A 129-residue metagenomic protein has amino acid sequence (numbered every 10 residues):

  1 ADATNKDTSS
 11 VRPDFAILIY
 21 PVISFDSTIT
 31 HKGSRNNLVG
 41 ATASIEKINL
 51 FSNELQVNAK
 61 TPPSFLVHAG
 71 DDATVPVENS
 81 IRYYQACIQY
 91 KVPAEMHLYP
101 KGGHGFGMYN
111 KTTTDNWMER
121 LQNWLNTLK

Functional and structural regions predicted by a protein language model:
A1-T30, I48-N49: Primarily recognizes the serine-hydrolase "nucleophile elbow" in alpha/beta-hydrolase and SGNH/GDSL folds
R12-F15, T61-S64, Y90-E95: Loop/turn elements at helix/coil->beta-strand transitions in domains of secreted/extracellular proteins
I17-Y20, V67, Y99-P100: Alpha/beta-hydrolase-fold catalytic nucleophile elbow
F25, D71-V75: Acidic catalytic loop of the alpha/beta-hydrolase fold
F25, K32-E46: Mobile, glycine-enriched helix-loop/loop "lid" segments at the mouths of ligand-binding/catalytic clefts that gate
A41-Q56, T61-P62: Active-site nucleophile elbow and catalytic-triad environment of alpha/beta-hydrolase enzymes
K60, F65-H68, D72: Short beta-strand/loop motif that positions the catalytic acidic residue of the alpha/beta-hydrolase fold
V77-K129: C-terminal catalytic histidine-bearing segment of alpha/beta-hydrolase fold enzymes
